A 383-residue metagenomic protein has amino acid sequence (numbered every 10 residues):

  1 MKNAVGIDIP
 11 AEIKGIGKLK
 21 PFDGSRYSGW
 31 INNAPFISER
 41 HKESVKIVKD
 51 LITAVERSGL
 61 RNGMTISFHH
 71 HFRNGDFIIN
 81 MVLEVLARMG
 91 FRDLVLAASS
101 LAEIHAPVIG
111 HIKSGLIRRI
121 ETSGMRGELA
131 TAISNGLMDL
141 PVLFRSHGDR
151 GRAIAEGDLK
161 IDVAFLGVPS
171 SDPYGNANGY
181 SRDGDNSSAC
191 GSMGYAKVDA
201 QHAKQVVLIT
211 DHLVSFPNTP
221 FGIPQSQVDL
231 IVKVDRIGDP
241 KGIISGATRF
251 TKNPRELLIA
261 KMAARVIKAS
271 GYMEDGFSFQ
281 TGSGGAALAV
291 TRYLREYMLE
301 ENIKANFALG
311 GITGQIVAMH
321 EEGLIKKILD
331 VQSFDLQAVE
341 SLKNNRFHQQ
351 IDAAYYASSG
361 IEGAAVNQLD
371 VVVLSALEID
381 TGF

Functional and structural regions predicted by a protein language model:
M1-G382: Conserved alpha/beta enzyme-core scaffold
